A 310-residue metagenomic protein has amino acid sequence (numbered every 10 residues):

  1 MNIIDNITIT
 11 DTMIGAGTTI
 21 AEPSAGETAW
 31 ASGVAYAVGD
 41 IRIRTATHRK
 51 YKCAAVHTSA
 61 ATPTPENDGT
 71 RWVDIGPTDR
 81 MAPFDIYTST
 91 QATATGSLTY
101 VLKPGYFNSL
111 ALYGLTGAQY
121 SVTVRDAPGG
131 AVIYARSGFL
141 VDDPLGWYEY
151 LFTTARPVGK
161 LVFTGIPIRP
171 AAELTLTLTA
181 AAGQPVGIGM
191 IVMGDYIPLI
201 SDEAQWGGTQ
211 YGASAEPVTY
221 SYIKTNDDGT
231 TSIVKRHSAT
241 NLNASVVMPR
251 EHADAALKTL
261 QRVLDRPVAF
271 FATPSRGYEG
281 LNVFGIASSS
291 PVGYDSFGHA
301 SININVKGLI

Functional and structural regions predicted by a protein language model:
M1-I14, P77-A92, G105-S121, R125-I310: Extracellular/virion structural assembly segments
M1-S89: Tryptophan-rich substrate-binding surfaces of secreted polymer-degrading and adhesive proteins
G96-L98: Short strand-edge motifs at loop-to-beta-strand transitions and within beta-strands of extracellular beta-rich domains
V101-K103: Short acidic/polar beta-strand-loop edge motifs in secreted extracellular and Gram-negative envelope-associated
